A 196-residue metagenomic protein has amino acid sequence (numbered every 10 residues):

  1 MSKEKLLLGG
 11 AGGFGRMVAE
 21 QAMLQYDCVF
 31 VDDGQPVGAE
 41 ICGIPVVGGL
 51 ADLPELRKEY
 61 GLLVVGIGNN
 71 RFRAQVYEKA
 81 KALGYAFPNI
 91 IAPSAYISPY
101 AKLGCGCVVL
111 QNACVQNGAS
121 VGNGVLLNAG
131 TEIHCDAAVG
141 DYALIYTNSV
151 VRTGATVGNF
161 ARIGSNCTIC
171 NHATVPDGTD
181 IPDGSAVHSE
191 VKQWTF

Functional and structural regions predicted by a protein language model:
M1-L56, F160: Hydrophobic, well-ordered beta-alpha structural blocks that scaffold small-molecule cofactor pockets
K3, Y60, D136: Phosphate-coordination loops involved in phosphoryl transfer and adenosine-cofactor binding
G10, V64-G68, C135, N171: Small/polar loops that bind or transfer phosphate-bearing groups
G13, R71-F72, K102: Short alpha-helical
A19-Q21, C42, Q75-K79, V121 (+1 more regions): Short amphipathic alpha-helical segments
Q25-D27, G43, G84, N148 (+2 more regions): A generic structural signal for alpha->beta connector loops
V37-Y96: Phosphate-bearing ligand-interacting subdomains that bind or position ATP/ADP/UDP/GDP/NAD(P) or nucleotide-linked
N89-F196: Structural signal for interior beta-strand "rungs" in well-ordered beta-sheet cores of soluble enzyme domains
